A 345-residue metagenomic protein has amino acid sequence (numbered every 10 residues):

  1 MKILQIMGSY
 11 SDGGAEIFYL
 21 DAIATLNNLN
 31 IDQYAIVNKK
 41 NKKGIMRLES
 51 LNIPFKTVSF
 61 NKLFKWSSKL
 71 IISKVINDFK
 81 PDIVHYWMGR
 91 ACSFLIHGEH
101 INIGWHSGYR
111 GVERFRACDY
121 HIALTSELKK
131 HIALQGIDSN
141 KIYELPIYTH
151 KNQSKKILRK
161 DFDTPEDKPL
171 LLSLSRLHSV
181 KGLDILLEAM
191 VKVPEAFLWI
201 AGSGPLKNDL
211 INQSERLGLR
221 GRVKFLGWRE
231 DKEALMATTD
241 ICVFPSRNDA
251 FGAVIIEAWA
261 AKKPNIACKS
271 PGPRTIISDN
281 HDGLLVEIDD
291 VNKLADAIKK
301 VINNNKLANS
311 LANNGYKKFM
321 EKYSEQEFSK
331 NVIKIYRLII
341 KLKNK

Functional and structural regions predicted by a protein language model:
Q5-G13, I17-F64, I142, P205: N-terminal strand-loop element at the rim of the active site of nucleotide-sugar-dependent glycosyltransferases
G13-A24, P169-K192, A196, P205-I211 (+1 more regions): A conserved mid-protein helix/loop that constitutes part of the nucleotide-sugar donor-binding site
F64-S68, H85-C92, H106: Short His-centered aromatic/hydrophobic patch
D119-S154: Donor nucleotide-sugar binding/catalytic pocket of nucleotide-sugar-dependent glycosyltransferases
W228, R247: Aromatic "clamp/platform" in nucleotide-sugar-dependent glycosyltransferases that forms part of the donor/acceptor
P264-A267: Short hydrophobic beta-strand element within catalytic cores of glycosyltransferases and related nucleotide-activated
D279-N280, L284-V291, K300-K306: Conserved acidic donor-binding segment of nucleotide-sugar-dependent glycosyltransferases
K293, K300, L307-K334, L338: A short, well-ordered alpha-helix in the C-terminal region of glycosyltransferases
